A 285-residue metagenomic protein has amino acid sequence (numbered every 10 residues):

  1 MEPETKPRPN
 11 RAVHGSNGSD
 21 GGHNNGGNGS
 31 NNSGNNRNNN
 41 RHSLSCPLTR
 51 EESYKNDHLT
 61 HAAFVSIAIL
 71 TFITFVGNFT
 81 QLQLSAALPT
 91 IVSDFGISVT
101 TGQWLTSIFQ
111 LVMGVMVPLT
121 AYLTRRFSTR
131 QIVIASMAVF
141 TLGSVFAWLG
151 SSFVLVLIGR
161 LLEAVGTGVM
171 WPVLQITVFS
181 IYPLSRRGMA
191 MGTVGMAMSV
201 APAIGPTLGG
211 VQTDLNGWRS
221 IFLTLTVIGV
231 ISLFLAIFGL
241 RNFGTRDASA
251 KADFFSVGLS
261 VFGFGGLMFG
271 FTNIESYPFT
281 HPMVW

Functional and structural regions predicted by a protein language model:
E2-N10, N17, N40-G239: Transmembrane-helix bundle of Major Facilitator Superfamily
E4-K6, G22, F255: Intrinsically disordered, low-complexity regions of eukaryotic proteins
N10, H14-N40: Asparagine/serine/threonine-enriched low-complexity, disordered tracts, especially those forming N-linked glycosylation
D214-W285: Hydrophobic transmembrane-helix bundles of small-molecule transporters
